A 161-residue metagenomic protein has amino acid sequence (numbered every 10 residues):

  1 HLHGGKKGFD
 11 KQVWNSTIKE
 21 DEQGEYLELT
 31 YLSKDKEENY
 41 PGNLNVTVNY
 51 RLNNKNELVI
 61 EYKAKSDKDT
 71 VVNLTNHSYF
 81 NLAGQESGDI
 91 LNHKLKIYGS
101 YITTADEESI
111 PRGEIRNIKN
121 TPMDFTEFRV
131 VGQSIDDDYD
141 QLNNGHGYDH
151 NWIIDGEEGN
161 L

Functional and structural regions predicted by a protein language model:
H1-L161: An exposed, glycine/acidic-rich loop-and-rim segment of catalytic or binding clefts
